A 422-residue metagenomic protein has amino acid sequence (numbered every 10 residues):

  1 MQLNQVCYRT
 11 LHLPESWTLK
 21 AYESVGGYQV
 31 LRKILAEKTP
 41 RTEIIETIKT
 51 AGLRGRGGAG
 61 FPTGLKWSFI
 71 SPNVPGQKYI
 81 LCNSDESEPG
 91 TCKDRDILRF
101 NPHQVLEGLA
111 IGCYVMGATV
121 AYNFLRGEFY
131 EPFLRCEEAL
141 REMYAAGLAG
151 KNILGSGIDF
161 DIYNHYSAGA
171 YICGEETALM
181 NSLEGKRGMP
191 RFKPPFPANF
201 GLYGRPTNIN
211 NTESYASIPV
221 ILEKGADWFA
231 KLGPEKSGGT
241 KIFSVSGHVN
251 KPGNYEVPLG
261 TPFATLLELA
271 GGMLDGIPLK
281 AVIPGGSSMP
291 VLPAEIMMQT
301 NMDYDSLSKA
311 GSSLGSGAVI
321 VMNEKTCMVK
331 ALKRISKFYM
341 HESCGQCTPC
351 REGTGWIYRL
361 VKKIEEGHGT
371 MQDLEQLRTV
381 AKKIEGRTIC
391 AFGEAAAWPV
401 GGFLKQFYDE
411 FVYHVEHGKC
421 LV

Functional and structural regions predicted by a protein language model:
M1-T47: Cofactor-/ligand-binding subdomain signature composed of acidic, glycine-rich, tryptophan-containing flexible loops
Y22-Q29, C82-D94, P197-Y203, S244-V249: Gly-rich Lys/Arg/Thr-decorated short loops/hinges at beta-loop-alpha junctions or inter-strand turns that position
V30-T47, G76-K78, S84, K93-L98 (+5 more regions): Ferredoxin-type iron-sulfur electron-transfer modules in oxidoreductases and energy-metabolism complexes
I48-I70, S167-N181, G185-R187, M340-E352 (+1 more regions): Conserved phosphate/anionic-ligand binding catalytic regions in large, soluble enzymes, centered on
A59, G64-W67, T91-D94, F133-E138 (+8 more regions): Short acidic, glycine/serine/threonine-rich loops at helix termini
N101-V115: Histidine-anchored nucleotide/phosphate-binding helix
G108-G112, P258-G276: Short amphipathic, charge-patterned alpha-helical segments
F133-L259, G271: Hydrophobic alpha-helical positions that pack around
